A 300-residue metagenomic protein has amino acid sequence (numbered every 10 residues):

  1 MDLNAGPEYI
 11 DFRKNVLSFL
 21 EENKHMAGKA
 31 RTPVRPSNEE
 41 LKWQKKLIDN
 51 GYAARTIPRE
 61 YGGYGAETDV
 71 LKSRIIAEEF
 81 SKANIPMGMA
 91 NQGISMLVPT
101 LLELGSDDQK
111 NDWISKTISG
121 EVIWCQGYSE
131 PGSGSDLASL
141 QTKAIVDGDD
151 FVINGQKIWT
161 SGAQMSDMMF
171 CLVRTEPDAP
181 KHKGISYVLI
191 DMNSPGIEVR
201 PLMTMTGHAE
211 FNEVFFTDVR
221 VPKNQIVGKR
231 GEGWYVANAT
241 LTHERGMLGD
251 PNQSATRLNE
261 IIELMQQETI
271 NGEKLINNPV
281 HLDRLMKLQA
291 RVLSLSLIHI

Functional and structural regions predicted by a protein language model:
M1-E8: Intrinsic disorder at enzyme termini
P7, G196-I298: Glycine-rich beta->alpha junctions and the first turn(s) of the following alpha-helix
Y9, L20, G51, I76 (+7 more regions): Buried hydrophobic positions in well-ordered alpha/beta secondary-structure cores of metabolic enzymes
D49-N111, S115-E121, S161-M168, V292: Internal helix-loop-helix
G51, I76-S81, L172-V173, L189-P195 (+1 more regions): Short Ser/Thr-interspersed hydrophobic loop/turn segments at strand-loop and sheet-helix junctions that line or gate
G120-Y128, L172: A short, Trp-centered hydrophobic/proline-enriched beta-strand micro-motif
T142-I145, L258: A structural signal for short hydrophobic beta-strand segments in well-ordered beta-sheet cores
D150, N154-R200: A short core secondary-structure module
